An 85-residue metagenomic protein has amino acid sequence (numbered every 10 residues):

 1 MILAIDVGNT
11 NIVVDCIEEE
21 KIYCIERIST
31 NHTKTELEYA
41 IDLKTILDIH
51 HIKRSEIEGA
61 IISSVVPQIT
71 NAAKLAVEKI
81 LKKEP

Functional and structural regions predicted by a protein language model:
M1-I2, G59: Residue-level preference for the first positions of well-ordered beta-strands
I2, D48-H50, K74: Short secondary-structure capping/turn segments at boundaries of alpha-helices and beta-strands
I2-L43: Short glycine-rich, Thr/Ser-proximal phosphate-binding strand/loop in the N-terminal lobe of ATP-dependent enzymes
E18, T45, L75, K79: Short, well-ordered alpha-helices that flank and scaffold nucleotide-derived cofactor binding pockets
I25, D42-E58: Conserved active-site "lid/cap" helical segment
I52-P85: Short beta-strand-loop/turn "lid" adjacent to the catalytic site in phosphate-handling enzymes
